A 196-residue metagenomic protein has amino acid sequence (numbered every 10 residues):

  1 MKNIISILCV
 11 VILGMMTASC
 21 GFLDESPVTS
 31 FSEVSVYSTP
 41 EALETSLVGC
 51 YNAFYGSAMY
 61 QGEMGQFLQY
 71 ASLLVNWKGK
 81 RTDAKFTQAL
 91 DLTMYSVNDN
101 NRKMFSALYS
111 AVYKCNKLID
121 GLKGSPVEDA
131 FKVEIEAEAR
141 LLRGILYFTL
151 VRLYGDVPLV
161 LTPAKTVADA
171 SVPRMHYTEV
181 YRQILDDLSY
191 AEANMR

Functional and structural regions predicted by a protein language model:
M1-V28: Bacterial Sec-dependent N-terminal signal peptides
I4, M64-N76, E136-Y147: Short, mixed-charge, low-aromatic patches
C20-E25, E63-M64, Q69, L73-F86 (+3 more regions): Aromatic-residue-lined binding/catalytic grooves and analogous aromatic/hydrophobic interfacial grooves in multimeric
C20-Q69, T178: Acidic, glycine-rich segments characteristic of secretory precursors and extracytoplasmic regions
T29-E33, T93-S96, L161-A168: Short linear capping/connector segments at secondary-structure termini
E44, N52-G56, T82-Y154, D169-R182 (+1 more regions): Conserved, well-structured interaction surfaces
